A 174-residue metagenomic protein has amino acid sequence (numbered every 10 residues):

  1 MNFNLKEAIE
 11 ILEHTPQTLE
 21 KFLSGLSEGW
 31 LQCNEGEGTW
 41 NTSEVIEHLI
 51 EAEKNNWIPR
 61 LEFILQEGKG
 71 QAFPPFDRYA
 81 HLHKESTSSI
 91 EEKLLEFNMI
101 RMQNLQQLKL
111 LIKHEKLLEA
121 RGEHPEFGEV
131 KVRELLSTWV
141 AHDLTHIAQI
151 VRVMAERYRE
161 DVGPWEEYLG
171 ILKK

Functional and structural regions predicted by a protein language model:
M1-F3, K173-K174: Basic/polar N-terminal segments that are highly enriched at the extreme N-terminus, encompassing both cleavable
N2-L12, T39, S43, I90-L94 (+1 more regions): Amphipathic, non-membrane alpha-helical segments in soluble helical-bundle scaffolds
N2-W30, E51-F63: Alpha-helical bundle segments that constitute or directly flank the non-heme di-iron/ferroxidase center
A8-I11, L23-G25, G68-Q71, E85-T87 (+1 more regions): Short acidic/polar alpha-helix capping motifs at helix-coil junctions
L12-P16, K54, R101, L108 (+1 more regions): Hydrophobic faces of stable alpha-helices that mediate helix-helix packing
K21-S24, E28, E62, Q66 (+2 more regions): Charged/polar positions within long, soluble alpha-helices
Q32-F76, G122-K174: Short, contiguous alpha-helical
R78-E119, E134-H142, Q149: Acidic/histidine-rich alpha-helical segments that form the ligand environment of transition-metal centers
